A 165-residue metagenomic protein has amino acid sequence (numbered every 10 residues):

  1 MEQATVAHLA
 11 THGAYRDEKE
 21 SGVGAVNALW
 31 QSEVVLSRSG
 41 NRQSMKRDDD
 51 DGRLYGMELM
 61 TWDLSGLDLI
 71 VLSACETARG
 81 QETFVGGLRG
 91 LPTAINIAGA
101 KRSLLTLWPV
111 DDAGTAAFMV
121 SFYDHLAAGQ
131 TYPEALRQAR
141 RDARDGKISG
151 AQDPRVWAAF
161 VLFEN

Functional and structural regions predicted by a protein language model:
M1-N165: Catalytic cores of enzymes
